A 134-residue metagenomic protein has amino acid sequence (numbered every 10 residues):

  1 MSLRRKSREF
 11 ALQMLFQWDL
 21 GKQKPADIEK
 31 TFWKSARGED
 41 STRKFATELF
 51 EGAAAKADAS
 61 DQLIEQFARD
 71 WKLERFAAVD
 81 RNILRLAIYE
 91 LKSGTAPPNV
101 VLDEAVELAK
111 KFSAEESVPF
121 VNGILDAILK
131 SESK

Functional and structural regions predicted by a protein language model:
M1-V118, N122-K134: N-terminal interaction/assembly modules
